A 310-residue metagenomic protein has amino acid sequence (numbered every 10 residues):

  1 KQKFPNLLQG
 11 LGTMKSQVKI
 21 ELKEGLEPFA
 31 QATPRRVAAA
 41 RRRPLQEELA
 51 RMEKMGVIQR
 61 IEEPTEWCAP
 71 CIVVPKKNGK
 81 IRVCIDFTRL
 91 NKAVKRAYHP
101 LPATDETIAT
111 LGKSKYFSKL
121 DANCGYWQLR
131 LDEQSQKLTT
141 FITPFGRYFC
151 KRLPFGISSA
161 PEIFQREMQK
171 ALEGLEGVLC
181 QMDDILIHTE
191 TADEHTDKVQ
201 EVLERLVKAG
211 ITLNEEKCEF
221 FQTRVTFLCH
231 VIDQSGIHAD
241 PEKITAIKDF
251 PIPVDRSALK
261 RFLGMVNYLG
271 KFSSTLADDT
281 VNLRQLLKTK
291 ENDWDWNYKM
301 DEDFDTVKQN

Functional and structural regions predicted by a protein language model:
K1-H99, G146, L179-D184, H188-E190 (+2 more regions): Reverse-transcribing Pol proteins
K1-L8, A32-T65, Y98-L111, Y116 (+4 more regions): Inter-domain linker/hinge segments that demarcate the starts of reverse transcriptase and RNase H-type modules
K3, K119, Q128, K271-F272: Structured, non-catalytic alpha/beta "coupling" segments that mediate domain-domain communication and provide generic
I20, D86, D121-N123, G156 (+4 more regions): Catalytic palm active-site di-aspartate
R43, G112-K115, Y126, F145-G177 (+1 more regions): Conserved pre-motif C helix in the palm subdomain of viral-like polymerases
V74-K80, L90-A97, W127-R130, L172-T212 (+2 more regions): Catalytic palm subdomain of template-directed nucleic-acid polymerases, centered on the conserved carboxylate motif
N78-N91, A103, T107-Q128, H238-A239 (+1 more regions): Conserved catalytic palm subdomain of right-hand nucleotidyl-transferase polymerases, strongest for RNA-directed enzymes
E216-N310: C-terminal reverse transcriptase regions that engage the nucleic-acid substrate
